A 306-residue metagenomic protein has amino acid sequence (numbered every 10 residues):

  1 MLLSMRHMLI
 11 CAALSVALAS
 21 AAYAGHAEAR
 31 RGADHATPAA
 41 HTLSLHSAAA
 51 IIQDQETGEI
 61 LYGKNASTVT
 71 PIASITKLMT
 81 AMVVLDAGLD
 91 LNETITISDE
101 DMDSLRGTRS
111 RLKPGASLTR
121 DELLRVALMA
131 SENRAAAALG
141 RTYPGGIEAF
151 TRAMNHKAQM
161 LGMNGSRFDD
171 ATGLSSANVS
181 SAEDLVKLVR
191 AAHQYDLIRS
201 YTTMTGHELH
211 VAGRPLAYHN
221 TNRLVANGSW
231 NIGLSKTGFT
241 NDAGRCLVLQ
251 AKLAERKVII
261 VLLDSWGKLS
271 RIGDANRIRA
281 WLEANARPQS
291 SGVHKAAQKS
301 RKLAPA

Functional and structural regions predicted by a protein language model:
M1-A49, E56-E59, A280, A284-A306: N-terminal secretory targeting signals
L3-S4, S74, G233, K268: Short alpha-helical segments used as structural interaction elements across diverse proteins
R6-M8, L45, R106, Y218 (+2 more regions): Hydrophobic alpha-helical context, especially transmembrane and signal-peptide helices
A17-L18, I51, S166, N231: Exposed boundary/loop context
A19-A24, E122, R245, A251: Residue-level recognition of conserved structural "scaffold" positions that shape functional pockets and channels
G25-E183, K187-D196, L253: Active-site-adjacent loops and short helices of periplasmic peptidoglycan-processing enzymes
M163-R167, G173-A306: Domain-terminus/edge residues, biased toward the C-terminal soluble/receptor-binding domains of extracytoplasmic
